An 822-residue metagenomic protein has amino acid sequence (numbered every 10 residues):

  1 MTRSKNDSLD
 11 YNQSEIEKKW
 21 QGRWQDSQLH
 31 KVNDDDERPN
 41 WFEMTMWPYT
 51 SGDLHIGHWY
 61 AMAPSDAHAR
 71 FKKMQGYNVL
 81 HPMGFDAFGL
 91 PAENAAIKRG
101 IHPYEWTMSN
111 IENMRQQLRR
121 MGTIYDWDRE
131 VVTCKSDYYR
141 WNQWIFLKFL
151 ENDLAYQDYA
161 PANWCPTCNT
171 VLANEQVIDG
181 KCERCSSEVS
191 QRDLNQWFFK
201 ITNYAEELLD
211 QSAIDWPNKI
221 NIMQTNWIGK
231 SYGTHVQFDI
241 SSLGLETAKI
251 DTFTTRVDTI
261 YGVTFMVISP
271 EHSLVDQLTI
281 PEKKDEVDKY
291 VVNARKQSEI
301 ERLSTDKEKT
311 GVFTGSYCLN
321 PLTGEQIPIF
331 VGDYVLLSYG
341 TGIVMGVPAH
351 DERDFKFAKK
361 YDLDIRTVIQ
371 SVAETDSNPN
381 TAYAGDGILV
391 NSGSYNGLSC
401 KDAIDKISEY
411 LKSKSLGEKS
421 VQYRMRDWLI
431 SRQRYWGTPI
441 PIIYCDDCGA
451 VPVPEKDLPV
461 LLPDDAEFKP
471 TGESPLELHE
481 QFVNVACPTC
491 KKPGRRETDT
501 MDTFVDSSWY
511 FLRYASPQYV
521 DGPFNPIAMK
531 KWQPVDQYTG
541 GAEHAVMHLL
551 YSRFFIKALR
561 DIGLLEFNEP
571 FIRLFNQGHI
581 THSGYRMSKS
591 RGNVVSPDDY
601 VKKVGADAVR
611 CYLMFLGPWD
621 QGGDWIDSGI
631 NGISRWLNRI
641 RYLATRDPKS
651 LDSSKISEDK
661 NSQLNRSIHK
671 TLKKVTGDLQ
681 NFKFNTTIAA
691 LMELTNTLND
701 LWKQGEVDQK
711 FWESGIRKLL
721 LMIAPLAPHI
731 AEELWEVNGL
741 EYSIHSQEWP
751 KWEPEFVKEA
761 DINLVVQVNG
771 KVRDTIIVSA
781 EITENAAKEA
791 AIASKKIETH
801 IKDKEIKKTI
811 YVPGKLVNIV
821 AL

Functional and structural regions predicted by a protein language model:
M1-R38, S269-H272, P281-K284, L363-A373 (+9 more regions): Basic, alpha-helical terminal appendages of large translation-related enzymes
T2-K5, D10, K18-K19, R23-S27 (+9 more regions): Residue patterns forming the tRNA-binding/recognition surfaces of aminoacyl-tRNA synthetases and related DALR
T2-M44, K73-P82, W106-N113, Y290-F330 (+1 more regions): Conserved oxyanion/phosphate-binding beta-strand-loop segments in alpha/beta enzyme cores
D7-Y11, G233-H235, Q370, N378-E409 (+8 more regions): Long, charged, mostly alpha-helical binding arms that flank functional sites
N33-I101, E130-I145, T254-T255, P321-F357 (+1 more regions): N-terminal catalytic cores of NTP/NDP-binding nucleotidyl/phosphoryl-transfer enzymes
S65, N78, H272-V372, S377 (+2 more regions): Catalytic alpha/beta core of large soluble enzyme barrels
D86, E151-N163, K419-C448, F554 (+3 more regions): Helix-rich, typically C-terminal accessory recognition domains appended to large enzymatic cores
I201-S231, S269-V312, K456-A486, I716-E748: Amphipathic alpha-helical
